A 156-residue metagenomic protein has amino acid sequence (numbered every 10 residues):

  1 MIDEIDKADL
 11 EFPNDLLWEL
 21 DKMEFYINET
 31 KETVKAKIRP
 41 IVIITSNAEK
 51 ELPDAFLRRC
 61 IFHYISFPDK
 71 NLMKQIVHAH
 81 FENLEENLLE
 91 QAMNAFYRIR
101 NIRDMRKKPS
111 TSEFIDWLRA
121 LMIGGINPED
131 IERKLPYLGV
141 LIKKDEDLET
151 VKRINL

Functional and structural regions predicted by a protein language model:
M1-L156: C-terminal regulatory/interaction module of P-loop NTP-utilizing enzymes
